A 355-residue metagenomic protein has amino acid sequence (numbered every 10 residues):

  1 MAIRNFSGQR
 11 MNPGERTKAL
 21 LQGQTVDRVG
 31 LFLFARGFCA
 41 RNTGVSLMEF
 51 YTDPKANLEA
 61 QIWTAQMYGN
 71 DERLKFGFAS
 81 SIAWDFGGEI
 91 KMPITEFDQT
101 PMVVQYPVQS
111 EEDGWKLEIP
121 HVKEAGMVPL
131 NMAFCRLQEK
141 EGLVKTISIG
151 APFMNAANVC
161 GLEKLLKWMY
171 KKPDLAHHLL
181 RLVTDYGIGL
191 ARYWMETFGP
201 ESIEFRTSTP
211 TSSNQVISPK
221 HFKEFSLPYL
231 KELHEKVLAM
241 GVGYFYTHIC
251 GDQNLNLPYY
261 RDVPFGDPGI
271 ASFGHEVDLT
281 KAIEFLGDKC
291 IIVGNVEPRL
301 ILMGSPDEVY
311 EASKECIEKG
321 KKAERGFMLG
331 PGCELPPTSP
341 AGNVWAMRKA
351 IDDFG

Functional and structural regions predicted by a protein language model:
M1-R41, V45-F50, D71-K75, I94-E96 (+2 more regions): Active-site loop segments of alpha/beta catalytic cores
N42-A83: Segments that shape or occlude catalytic/ligand-binding pockets
D53-K55, Y106-E112, A125, S305: Intrinsic-disorder/low-complexity, polar/charged segments
A79-P120: A contiguous, low-structure linker/loop signature
